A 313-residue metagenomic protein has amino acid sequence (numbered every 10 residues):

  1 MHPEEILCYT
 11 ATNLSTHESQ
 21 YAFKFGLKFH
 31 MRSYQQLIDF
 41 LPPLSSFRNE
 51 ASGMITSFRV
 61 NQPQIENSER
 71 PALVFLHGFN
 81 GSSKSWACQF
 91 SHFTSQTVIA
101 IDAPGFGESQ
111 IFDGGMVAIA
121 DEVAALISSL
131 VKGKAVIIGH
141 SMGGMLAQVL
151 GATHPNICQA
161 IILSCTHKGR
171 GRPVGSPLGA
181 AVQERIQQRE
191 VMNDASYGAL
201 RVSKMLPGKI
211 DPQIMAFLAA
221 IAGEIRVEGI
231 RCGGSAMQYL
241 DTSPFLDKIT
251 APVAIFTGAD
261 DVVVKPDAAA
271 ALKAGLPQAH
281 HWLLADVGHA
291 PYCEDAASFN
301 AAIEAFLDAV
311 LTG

Functional and structural regions predicted by a protein language model:
R59-Q110: Conserved HGGG/HGGXW glycine-rich cap/lid loop of the alpha/beta-hydrolase fold
C88-S91, T97-I138, A301: Active-site loop/oxyanion-hole signature of alpha/beta-hydrolase fold enzymes
G139, G143, A147: Gly/Ala-rich beta-loop-alpha elbow adjacent to hydrolase catalytic centers
Q148, A152-T153, C158-E190: Flexible "cap/lid" loop of the alpha/beta hydrolase fold
R172-L178, V191-D247: Conserved alpha/beta-hydrolase catalytic His-Asp/Glu region
I249, I255-T257: Short beta-strand/loop motif that positions the catalytic acidic residue of the alpha/beta-hydrolase fold
D260-V264: Acidic catalytic loop of the alpha/beta-hydrolase fold
V287-A296, N300: Catalytic histidine-centered segment of alpha/beta-hydrolase-like enzymes
